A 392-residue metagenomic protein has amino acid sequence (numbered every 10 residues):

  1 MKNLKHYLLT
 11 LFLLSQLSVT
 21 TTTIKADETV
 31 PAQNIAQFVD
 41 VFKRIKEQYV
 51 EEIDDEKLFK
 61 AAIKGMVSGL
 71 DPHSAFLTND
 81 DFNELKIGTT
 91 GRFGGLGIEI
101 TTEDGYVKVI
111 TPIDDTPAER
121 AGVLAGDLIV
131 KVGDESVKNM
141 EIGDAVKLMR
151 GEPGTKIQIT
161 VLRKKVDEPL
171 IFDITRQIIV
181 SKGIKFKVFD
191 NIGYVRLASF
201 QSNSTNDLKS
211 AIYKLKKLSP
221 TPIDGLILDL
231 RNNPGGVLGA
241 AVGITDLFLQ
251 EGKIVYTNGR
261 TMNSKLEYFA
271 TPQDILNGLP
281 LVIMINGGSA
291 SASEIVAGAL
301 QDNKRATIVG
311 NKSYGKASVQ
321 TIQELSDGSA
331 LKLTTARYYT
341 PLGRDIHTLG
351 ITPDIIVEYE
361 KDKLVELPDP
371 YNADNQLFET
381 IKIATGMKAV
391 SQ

Functional and structural regions predicted by a protein language model:
N3-Y7, S15-A75: Terminal targeting/pro-maturation regions of precursor/exported proteins
A26-N34, F38, K46-D55, K108-T111 (+3 more regions): Cleft-lining beta-strand/loop regions that shape enzyme active-site pockets
V41, A62, I98, I159 (+5 more regions): Residue-level signature of catalytic and energy-coupling elements of molecular machines, predominantly ATP/GTP-dependent
Y49-K108, K156-Q158, L162-D173, G183 (+1 more regions): Extended, small/polar residue-biased N-terminal targeting/export presequences and adjacent propeptide/linker tracts
A61-G65, A118, T380, A384-M387: Stable alpha-helical structural segments in soluble proteins, enriched in small hydrophobic residues
D327, L331-A336: Short acidic, Pro/Gly- and aromatic-enriched capping/linker segments at domain boundaries
A330, R344-Q392: Conserved functional hotspot residues or short segments at active or partner-binding sites across diverse domains
T340: Short, acidic, Ser/Thr-enriched surface-loop or helix-capping motifs
